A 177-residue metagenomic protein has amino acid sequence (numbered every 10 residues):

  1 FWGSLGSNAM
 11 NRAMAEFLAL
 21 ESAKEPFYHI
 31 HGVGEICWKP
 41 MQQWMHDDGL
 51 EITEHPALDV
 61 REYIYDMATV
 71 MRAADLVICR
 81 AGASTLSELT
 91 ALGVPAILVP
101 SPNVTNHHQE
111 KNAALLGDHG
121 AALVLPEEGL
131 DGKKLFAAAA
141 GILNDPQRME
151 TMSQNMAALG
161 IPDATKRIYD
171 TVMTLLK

Functional and structural regions predicted by a protein language model:
F1-C79, E110-A114, D118, L125-K134: Donor-nucleotide binding loops and adjacent catalytic segments primarily of GT-B fold Leloir glycosyltransferases
F1-W2, L92-P100, H119, L123 (+1 more regions): Short beta-strands and strand-loop turn motifs
F17, W44, A138, M152-N155 (+1 more regions): A ubiquitous structural signal for well-ordered alpha-helices
M67-Q109: A donor-sugar binding/catalytic signature common to diverse glycosyltransferases and related nucleotide-sugar
G117-V124, K133-I142, T151-N155: Amphipathic alpha-helical segments at domain termini/boundaries
A139, L143-Q147, V172-K177: Short, hydrophobic alpha-helical segments
R148-P162: A short, well-ordered alpha-helix in the C-terminal region of glycosyltransferases
I161-K177: C-terminal alpha-helical cap of glycosyltransferases
